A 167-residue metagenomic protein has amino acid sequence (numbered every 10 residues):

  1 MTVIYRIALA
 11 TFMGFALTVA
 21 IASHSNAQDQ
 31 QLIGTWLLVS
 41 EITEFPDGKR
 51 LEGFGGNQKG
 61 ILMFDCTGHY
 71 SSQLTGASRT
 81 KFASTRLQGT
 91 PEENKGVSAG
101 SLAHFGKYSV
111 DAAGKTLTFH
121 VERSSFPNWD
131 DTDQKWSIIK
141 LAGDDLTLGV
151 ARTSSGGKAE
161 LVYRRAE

Functional and structural regions predicted by a protein language model:
M1-M13: Bacterial N-terminal signal peptides that target proteins for export
A10-F12, A22-E167: Lipid interaction determinants
